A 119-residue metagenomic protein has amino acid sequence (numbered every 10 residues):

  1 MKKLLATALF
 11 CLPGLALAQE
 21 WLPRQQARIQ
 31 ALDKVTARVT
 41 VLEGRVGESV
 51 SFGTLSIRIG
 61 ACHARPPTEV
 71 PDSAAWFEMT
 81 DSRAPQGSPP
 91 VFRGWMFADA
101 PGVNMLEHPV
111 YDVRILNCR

Functional and structural regions predicted by a protein language model:
K2-L4, L17-R119: N- and C-terminal low-complexity/disordered segments
A6-A8: Sec-dependent N-terminal signal peptides
P13-L15: N-terminal signal peptide c-region/cleavage motif recognized by signal peptidases
